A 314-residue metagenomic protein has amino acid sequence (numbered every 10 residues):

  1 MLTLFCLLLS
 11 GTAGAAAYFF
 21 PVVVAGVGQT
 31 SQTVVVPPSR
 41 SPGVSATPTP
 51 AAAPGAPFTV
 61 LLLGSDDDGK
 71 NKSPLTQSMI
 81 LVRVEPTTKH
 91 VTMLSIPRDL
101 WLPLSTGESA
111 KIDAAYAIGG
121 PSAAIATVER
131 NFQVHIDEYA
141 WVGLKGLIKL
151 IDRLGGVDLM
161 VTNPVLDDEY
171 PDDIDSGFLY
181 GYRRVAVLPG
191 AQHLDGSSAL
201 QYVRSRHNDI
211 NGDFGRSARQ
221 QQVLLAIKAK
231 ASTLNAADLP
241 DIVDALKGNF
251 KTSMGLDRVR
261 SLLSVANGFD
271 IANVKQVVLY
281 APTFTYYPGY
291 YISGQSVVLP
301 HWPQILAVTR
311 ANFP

Functional and structural regions predicted by a protein language model:
M1-P314: Non-catalytic, solvent-exposed segments at the cell envelope interface
